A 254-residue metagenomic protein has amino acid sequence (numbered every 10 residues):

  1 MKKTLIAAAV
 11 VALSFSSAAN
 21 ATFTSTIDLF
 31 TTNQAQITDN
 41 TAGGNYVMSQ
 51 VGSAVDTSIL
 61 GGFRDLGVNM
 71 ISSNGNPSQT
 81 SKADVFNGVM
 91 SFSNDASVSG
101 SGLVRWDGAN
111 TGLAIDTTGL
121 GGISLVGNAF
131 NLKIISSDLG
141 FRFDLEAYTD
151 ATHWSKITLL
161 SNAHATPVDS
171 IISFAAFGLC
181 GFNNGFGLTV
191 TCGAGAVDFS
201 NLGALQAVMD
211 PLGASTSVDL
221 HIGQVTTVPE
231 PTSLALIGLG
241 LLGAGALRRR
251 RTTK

Functional and structural regions predicted by a protein language model:
M1-N20: Gram-negative bacterial Sec-dependent N-terminal signal peptides
M1-T4, E230, R248-K254: Positively charged n-region of N-terminal signal peptides that target proteins for export
T22-T24, D84, F92-D95, I123-V126 (+5 more regions): Long, low-complexity, Gly/Thr
T22-V98: N-terminal targeting leaders for non-cytosolic proteins
Q34, M209, G238: Residues that line or immediately flank small-molecule/substrate-binding pockets and catalytic motifs
S97-G187: Extracellular ligand-binding interfaces
W154, S161-T227: Terminal, low-complexity interaction segments
E230-R248: A short, hydrophobic C-terminal helix/tail in secreted or cell-surface proteins
